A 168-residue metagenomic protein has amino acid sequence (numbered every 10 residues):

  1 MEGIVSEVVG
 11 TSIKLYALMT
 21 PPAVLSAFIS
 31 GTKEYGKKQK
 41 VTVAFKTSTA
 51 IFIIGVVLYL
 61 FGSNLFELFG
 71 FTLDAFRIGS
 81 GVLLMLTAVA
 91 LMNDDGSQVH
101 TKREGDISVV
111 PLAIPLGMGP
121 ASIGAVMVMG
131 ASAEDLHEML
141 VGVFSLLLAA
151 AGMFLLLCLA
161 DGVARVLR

Functional and structural regions predicted by a protein language model:
M1-A17, D94-A113: Small-residue-enriched transmembrane helix starts and helix-helix packing motifs in multi-pass inner-membrane proteins
E7-V24, F71-L84, L140-M153: Structural signature of hydrophobic alpha-helical transmembrane segments
E7-V57: Juxtamembrane transmembrane-helix termini in multi-pass membrane transport proteins
Y16, L25-T32, D95-Q98, V110-P115 (+1 more regions): Generic transmembrane alpha-helix signature in multi-pass membrane proteins, especially transporters/channels
S30-V41, R103-D106, M129-E138, R165-R168: Juxtamembrane helix-boundary/capping and inter-helix hinge elements in multi-pass membrane proteins
V41-L91: Membrane helix-loop-helix hairpins that form the core translocation module of multi-pass transporters
T49-L58, L84, D106-G124: Small-residue-rich segments of transmembrane alpha-helices in multi-pass membrane proteins, especially helix faces
F69-F71, D161-R168: Membrane interface segments of multi-pass transport proteins and intramembrane proteases
